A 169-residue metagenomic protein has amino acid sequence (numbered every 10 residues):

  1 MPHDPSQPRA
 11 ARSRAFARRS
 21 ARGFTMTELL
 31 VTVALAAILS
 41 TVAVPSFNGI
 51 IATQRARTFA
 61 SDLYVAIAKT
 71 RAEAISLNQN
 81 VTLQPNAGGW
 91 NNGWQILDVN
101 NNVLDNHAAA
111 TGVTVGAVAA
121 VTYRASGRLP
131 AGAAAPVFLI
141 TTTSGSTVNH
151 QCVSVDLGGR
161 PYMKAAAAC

Functional and structural regions predicted by a protein language model:
M1-A21, T27, I38-S76, N80-C169: N-terminal helix-rich module
V33-A36: A short structural motif in glycosyltransferase catalytic domains
